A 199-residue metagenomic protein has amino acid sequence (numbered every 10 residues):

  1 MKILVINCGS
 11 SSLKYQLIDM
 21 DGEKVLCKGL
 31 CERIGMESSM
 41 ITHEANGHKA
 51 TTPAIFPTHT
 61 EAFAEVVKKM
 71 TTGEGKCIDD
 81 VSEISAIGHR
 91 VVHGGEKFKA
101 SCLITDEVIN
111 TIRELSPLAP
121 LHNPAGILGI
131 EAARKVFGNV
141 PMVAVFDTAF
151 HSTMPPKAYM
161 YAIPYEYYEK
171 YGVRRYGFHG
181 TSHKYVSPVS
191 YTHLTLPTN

Functional and structural regions predicted by a protein language model:
M1-I3: Extreme N-terminal starter segment of soluble prokaryotic enzymes
I6-S11: A short acidic Gly-Thr/Ser loop motif
S12-F56: Short glycine-rich, Thr/Ser-proximal phosphate-binding strand/loop in the N-terminal lobe of ATP-dependent enzymes
E37-S85, G129: Conserved active-site "lid/cap" helical segment
K76-H122, F150-A158: Short beta-strand-loop/turn "lid" adjacent to the catalytic site in phosphate-handling enzymes
L115-Y191: Active-site neighborhood for divalent-cation/phosphate handling
T192-T198: Conserved small/polar residues in nucleotide/adenosyl-binding loops
